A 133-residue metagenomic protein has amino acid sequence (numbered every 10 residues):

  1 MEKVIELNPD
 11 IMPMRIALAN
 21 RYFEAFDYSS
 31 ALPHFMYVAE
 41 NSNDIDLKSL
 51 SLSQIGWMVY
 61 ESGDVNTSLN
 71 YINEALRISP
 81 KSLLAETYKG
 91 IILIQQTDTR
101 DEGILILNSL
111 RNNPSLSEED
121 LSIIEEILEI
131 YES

Functional and structural regions predicted by a protein language model:
E2-E6, E40-N43, N73-R77, N112: Conserved structural position within tetratricopeptide repeats
I11, S82, L116-S117: Residue-level recognition of tetratricopeptide repeat
M14, K48-S51, A85, D120: TPR alpha-solenoid repeat register
A17, S51-Q54, Y88, I123-I127: Canonical tetratricopeptide repeat
F26, G63, T97-D98: Residue-level detector of the short coil/turn that links helix A to helix B within each tetratricopeptide repeat
A31, S68, E102-G103: Single-residue signature of alpha-solenoid repeat helices
D98-S133: Terminal, low-structured helical/coil segments at or just beyond the last alpha-helical repeat
